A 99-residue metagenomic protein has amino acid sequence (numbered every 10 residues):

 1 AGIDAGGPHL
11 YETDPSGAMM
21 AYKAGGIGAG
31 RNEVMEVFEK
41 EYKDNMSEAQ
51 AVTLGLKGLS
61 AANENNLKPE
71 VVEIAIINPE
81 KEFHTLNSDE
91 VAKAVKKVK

Functional and structural regions predicted by a protein language model:
A1-K99: Long, low-complexity N-terminal extensions
